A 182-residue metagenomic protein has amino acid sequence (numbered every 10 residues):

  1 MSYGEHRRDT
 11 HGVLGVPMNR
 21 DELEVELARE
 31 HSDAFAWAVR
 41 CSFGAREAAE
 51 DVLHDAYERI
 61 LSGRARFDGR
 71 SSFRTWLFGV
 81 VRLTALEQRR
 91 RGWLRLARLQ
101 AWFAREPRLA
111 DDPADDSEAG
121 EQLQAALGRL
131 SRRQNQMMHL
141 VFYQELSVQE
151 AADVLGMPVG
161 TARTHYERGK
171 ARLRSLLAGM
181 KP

Functional and structural regions predicted by a protein language model:
S2-H6, E22-L23, A97, A101 (+3 more regions): C-terminal edge and immediately downstream basic/flexible tail or linker adjoining helix-turn-helix-like DNA-binding
Y3-H6, E87, R95-L123, S147: Internal acidic/polar
L14-A36, E50-L53, L61: A short, charge-rich alpha-helical start-of-domain segment used by transcription regulators
A45, S147, G156-T161: Helix-turn-helix DNA-binding motif, specifically the short coil turn and the N-cap/start of the second
D51-E58, S71-L83: Structural recognition of an alpha-helix C-terminal capping motif at a helix-to-coil junction
S62-D68, G79-Q100, D116, R168: Arg/Lys-rich amphipathic alpha helix in sigma70-family domain 2
S117, L127-N135: Short helix-coil-helix linker/hinge
M137-V141: A short pre-motif secondary-structure segment
